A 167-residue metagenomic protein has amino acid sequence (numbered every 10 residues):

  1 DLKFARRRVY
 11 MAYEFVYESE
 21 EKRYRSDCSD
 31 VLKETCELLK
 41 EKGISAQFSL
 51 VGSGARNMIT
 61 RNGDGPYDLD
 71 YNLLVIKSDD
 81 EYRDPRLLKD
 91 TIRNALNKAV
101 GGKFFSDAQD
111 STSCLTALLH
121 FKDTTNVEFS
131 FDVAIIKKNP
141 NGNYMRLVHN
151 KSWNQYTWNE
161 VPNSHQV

Functional and structural regions predicted by a protein language model:
L2-L50: Helical scaffold of the NTase/Pol beta-like nucleotidyltransferase catalytic core
L2-V9, M58-I59, P66, F129: Acidic, low-complexity intrinsically disordered regions
E18-R25, S78-Y82, R86: Short, charged/polar micro-motifs that form catalytic or ligand-binding hotspots
E37-L69, L73-Y82: Active-site nucleotide-donor binding segment shared across nucleotidyl transfer reactions
L39-G43, R86-N141: Conserved catalytic core of two-metal-ion nucleotidyltransferases
Y71-I76, L96-A99, Y156-P162: Glycine-rich loops and low-complexity Gly/Arg-rich segments that provide flexible linkers or classic glycine-based
S78-D84, G102-F105, V161-Q166: Short C-terminal domain-edge/linker segments immediately following a structured domain
V127-V167: Extended, alpha-helix-rich binding/interface surfaces that flank or overlap catalytic cores and mediate recognition
